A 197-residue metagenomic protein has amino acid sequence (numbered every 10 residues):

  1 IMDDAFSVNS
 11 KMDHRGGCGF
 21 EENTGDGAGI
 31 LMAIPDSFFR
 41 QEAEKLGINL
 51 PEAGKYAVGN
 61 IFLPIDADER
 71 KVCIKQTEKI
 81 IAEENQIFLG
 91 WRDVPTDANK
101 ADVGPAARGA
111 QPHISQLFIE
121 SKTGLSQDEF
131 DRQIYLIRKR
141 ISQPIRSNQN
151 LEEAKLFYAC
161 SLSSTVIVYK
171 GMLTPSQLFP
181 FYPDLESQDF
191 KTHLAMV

Functional and structural regions predicted by a protein language model:
I1-V197: N-terminal segments that mediate ammonia production and transfer in glutamine-dependent amidotransferase systems
